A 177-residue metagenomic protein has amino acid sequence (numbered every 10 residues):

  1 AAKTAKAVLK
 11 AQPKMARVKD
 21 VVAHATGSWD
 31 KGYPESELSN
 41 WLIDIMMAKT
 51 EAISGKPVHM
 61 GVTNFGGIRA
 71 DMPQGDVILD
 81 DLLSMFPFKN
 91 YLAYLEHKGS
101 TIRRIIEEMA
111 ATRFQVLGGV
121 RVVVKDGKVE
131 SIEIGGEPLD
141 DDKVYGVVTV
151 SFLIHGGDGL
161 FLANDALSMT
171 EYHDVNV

Functional and structural regions predicted by a protein language model:
A5: Anionic-ligand binding patches
L9-D20, G27, E51, G55 (+2 more regions): Generic surface-pattern signal
L9-H24, D76-D80, S151-I154: Short, compositionally biased low-complexity segments
A16-Y33, L160-A166: Acidic/histidine-rich, surface-exposed loop or edge segments in extracytoplasmic proteins
S36, N40-V177: Feature captures C-terminal
